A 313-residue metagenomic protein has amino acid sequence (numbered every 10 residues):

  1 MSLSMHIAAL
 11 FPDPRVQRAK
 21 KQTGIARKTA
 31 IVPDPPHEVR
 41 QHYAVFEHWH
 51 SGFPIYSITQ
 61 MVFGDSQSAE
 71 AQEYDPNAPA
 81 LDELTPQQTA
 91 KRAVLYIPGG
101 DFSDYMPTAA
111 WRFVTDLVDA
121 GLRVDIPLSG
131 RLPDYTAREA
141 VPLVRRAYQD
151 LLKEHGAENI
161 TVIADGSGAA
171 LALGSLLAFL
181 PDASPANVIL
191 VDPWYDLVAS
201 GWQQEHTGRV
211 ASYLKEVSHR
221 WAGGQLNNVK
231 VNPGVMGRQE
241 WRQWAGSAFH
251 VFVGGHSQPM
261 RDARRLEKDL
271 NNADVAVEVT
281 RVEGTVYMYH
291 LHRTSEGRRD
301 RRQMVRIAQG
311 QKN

Functional and structural regions predicted by a protein language model:
M1-T85: A glycine/proline-hinged amphipathic helix-loop "lid/cap" segment that gates access to hydrophobic ligand pockets
S2-R40, R92, L152-N159, L173-N313: Alpha/beta hydrolase fold serine-hydrolase catalytic domain that processes acyl esters and thioesters
Y56, D125, E278-V282: General small-molecule cofactor/ligand-binding pocket signal
G64-L117: Short, surface-exposed "cap/lid" segments of acyl-processing enzymes
A93, G121-I126: A fold-wide structural signal in alpha/beta-hydrolase
D101, S129-P133, Y195, V286: Alpha/beta-hydrolase active-site loop signature
M106-P107, F113-D116, D125-N159, S295: Catalytic nucleophile-loop/oxyanion-hole region of alpha/beta-hydrolase and closely related hydrolase-like folds
I163-A172: Gly/Ala-rich beta-loop-alpha elbow adjacent to hydrolase catalytic centers
